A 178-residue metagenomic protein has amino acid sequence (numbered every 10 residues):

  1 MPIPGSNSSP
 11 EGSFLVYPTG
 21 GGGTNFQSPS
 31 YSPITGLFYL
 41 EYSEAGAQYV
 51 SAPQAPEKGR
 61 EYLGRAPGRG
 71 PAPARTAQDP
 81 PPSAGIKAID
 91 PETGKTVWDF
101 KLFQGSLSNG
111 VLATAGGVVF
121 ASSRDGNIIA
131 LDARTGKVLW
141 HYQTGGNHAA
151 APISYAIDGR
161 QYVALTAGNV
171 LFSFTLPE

Functional and structural regions predicted by a protein language model:
M1-E178: Beta-sheet-rich non-transmembrane sensory/scaffold domains
